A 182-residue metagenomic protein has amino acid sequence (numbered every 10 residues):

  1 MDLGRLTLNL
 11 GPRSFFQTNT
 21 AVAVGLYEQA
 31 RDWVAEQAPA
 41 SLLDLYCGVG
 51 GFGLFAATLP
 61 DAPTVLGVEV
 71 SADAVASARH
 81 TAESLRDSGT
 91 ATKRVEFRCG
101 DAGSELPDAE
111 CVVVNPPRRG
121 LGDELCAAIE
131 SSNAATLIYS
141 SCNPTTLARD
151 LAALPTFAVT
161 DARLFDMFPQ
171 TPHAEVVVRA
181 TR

Functional and structural regions predicted by a protein language model:
M1-R182: Rossmann-like S-adenosyl-L-methionine
